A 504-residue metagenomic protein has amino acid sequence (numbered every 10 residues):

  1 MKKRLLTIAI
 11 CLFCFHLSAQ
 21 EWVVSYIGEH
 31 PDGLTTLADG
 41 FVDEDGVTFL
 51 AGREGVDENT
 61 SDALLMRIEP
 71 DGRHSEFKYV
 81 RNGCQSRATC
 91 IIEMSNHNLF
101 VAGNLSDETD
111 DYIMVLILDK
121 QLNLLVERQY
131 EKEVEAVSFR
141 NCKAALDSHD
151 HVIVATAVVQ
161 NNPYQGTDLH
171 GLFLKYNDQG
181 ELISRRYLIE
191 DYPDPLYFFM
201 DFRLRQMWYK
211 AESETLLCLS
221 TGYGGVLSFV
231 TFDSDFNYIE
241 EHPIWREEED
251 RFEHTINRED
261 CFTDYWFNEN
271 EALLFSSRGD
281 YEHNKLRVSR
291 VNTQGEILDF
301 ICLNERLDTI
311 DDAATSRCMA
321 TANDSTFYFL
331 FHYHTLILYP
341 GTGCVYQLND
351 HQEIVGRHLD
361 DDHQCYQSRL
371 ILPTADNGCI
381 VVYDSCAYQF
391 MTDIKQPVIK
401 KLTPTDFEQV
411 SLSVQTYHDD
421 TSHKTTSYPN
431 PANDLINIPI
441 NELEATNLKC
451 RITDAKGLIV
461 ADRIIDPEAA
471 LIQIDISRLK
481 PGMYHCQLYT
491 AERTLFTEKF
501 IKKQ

Functional and structural regions predicted by a protein language model:
M1-W22, V414, N430, C486: Bacterial Sec-dependent N-terminal signal peptides
K3, T392-D393, R493-L495: Short glycine/proline-enriched turn or capping motifs at secondary-structure junctions
T7-A9, I91, I464, L471: Generic short N-terminal amphipathic or hydrophobic helices
A9-L12, L50, L217, H418 (+2 more regions): Serine/threonine-rich, low-complexity intrinsically disordered segments
I10-L12, I91, D147, W266 (+2 more regions): Compositionally biased non-globular segments, especially hydrophobic aliphatic-rich helices of signal peptides
Q20-Q415: A sequence-level/structural motif corresponding to short, flexible coil/turn segments enriched in small polar residues
D420-Y428, A432-Q504: C-terminal outer-membrane/trafficking sorting elements
